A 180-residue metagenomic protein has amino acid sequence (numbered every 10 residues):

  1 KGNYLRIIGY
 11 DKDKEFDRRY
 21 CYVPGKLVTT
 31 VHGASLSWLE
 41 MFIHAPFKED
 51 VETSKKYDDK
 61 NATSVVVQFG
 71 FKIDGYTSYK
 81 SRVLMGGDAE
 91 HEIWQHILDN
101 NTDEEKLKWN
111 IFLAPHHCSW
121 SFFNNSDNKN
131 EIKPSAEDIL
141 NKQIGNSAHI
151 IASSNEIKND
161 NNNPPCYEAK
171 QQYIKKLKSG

Functional and structural regions predicted by a protein language model:
K1-V83, N155-G180: Flexible, acidic/histidine-containing loops and adjacent segments that form or flank the divalent-metal
F47-N146, I150-P164: Active-site-proximal loop/helix segments of hydrolase catalytic cores
